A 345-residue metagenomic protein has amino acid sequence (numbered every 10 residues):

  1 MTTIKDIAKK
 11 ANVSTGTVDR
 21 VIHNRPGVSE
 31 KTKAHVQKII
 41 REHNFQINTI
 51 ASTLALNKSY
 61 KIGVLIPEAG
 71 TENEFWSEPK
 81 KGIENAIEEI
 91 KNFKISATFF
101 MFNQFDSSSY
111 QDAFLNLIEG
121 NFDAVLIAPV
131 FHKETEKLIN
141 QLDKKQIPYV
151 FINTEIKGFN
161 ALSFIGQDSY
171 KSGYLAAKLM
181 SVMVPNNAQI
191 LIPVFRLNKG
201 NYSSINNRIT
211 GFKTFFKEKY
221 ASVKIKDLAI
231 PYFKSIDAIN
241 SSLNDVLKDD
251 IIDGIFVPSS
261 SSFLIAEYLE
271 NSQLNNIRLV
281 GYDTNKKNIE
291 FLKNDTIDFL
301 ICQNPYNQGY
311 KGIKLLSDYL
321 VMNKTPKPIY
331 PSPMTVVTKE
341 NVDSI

Functional and structural regions predicted by a protein language model:
M1-K58: N-terminal helix-turn-helix DNA-binding module of bacterial transcription factors
I39, H43, G200-N201, F216 (+1 more regions): Hinge/cleft segment of the Venus flytrap/periplasmic-binding protein
N48-S108: Amphipathic helical "hinge" segments at domain boundaries
E68-F75, T98-S109, F131, G166-S172 (+5 more regions): Hinge/beta->alpha junction and helix N-cap segments in small-molecule ligand-binding domains
E89-F93, K145, F216-V223, D249-D250 (+1 more regions): Short helix-capping segments at alpha-helix termini
A124-D143, I230-K287: Hydrophobic alpha-helical
F131-K171, N285-K293: Flexible loop/hinge segments that line or gate small-molecule binding clefts
F164-I190, I239, N304-V321: Hydrophobic alpha-helical segments within soluble ligand-binding/sensing domains
